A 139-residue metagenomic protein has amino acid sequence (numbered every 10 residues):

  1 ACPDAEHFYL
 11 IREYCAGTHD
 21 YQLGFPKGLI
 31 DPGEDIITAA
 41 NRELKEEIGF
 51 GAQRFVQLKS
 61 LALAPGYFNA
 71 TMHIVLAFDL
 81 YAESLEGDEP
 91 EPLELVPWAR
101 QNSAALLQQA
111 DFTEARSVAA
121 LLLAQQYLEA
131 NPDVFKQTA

Functional and structural regions predicted by a protein language model:
A1-F25: N-terminal strand-loop-strand
C2-A5, Y14, A77-A82, R100-N102 (+1 more regions): Short loop segments at secondary-structure junctions
D20, E86, A124: Short glycine-/acidic-enriched loop or helix-start segments at secondary-structure transitions that form or flank
G28-A119, V134-A139: Unchanged
A110, Q125-L128: Active-site catalytic pocket residues across diverse enzymes, especially alpha/beta-hydrolases
V118-Q126: Structured adenosyl-cofactor binding patch, chiefly the S-adenosyl-L-methionine
A130-P132: Active-site/ligand-binding-proximal alpha/beta "capping" segment
